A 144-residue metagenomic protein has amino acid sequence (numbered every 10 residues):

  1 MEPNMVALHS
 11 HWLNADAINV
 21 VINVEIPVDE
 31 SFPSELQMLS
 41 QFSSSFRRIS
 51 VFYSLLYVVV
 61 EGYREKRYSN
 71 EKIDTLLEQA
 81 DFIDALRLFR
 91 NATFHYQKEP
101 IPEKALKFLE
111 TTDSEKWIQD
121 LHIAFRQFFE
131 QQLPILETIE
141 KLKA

Functional and structural regions predicted by a protein language model:
M1-A85, T112-A144: Amphipathic alpha-helical interface segments
Q79-T112: Histidine-centered, metal-coordinating catalytic motifs and their short helical/loop contexts
